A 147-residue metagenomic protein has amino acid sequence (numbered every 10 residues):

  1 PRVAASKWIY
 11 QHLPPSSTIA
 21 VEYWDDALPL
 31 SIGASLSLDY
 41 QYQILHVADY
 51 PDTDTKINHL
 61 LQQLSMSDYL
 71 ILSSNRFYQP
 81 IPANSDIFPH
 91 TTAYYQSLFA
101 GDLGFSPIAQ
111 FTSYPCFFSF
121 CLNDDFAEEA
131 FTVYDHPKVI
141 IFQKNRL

Functional and structural regions predicted by a protein language model:
P1-I140: Catalytic lumenal/periplasmic loop and adjoining terminal transmembrane helix of membrane glycan-assembly enzymes
F142-R146: Active-site beta-strand termini and strand-to-loop segments that position acidic
